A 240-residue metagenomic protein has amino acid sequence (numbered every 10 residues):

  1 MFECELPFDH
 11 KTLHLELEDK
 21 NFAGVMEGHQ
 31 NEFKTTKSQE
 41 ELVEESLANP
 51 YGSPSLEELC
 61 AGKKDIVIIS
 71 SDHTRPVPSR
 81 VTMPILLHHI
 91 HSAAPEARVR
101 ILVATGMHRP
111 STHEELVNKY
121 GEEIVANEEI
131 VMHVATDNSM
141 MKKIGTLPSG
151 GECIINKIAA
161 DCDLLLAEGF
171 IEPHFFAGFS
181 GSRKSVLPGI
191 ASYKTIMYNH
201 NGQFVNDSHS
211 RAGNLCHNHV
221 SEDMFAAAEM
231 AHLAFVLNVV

Functional and structural regions predicted by a protein language model:
M1-E45: N-terminal amphipathic/basic leader segments beginning at the initiator methionine
T35-A61: Active-site-flanking structural segment that lines cofactor/substrate pockets
Y51-V67, H91-A97: Glycine-rich phosphate/diphosphate-binding loops that line cofactor/substrate pockets in enzymes
D65, A97-R100, L164, L233-A234: Residues at the starts of beta-strands that form the adenosine-phosphate
D65-P76, R100-G106: Short glycine-rich or small-residue beta-strand-to-loop segments that form or flank ligand, phosphate, metal/Fe-S
R75-E96, I101: Histidine-anchored nucleotide/phosphate-binding helix
E96-I144: Long, charge-dense
A126-L147, G151-V240: Conserved, well-structured core segments that form the ligand-binding/active-site neighborhood of functional domains
